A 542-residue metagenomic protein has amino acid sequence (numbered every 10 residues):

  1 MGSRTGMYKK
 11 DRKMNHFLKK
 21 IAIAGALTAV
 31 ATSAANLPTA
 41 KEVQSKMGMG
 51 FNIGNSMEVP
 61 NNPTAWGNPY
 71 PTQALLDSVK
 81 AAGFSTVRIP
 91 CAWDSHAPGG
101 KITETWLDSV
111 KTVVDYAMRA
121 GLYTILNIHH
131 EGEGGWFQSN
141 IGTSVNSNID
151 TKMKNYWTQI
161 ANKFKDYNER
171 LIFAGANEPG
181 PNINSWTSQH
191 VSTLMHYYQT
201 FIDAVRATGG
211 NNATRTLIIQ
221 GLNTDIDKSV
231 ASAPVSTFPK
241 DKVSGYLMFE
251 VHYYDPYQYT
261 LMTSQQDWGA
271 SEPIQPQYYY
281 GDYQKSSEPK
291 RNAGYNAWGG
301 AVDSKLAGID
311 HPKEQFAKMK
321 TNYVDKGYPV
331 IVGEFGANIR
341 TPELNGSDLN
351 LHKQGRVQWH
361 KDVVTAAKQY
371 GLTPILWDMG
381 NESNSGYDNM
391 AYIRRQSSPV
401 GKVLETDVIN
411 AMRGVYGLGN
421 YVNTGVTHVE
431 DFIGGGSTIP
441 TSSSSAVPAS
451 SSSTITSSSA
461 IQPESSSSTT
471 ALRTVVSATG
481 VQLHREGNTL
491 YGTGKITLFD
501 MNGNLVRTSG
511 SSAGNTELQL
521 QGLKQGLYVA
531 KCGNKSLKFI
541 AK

Functional and structural regions predicted by a protein language model:
G2-K13: Short, Lys/Arg-enriched N-terminal segments with co-localized hydrophobic residues within the first ~10-30 amino acids
T5-G6, I455-K542: C-terminal outer-membrane/trafficking sorting elements
R12-A22: Bacterial N-terminal signal peptides that target proteins for export
G25-A34: Hydrophobic h-region of N-terminal signal peptides that target proteins for export in Gram-negative bacteria
P38-T216, Q220-S232, S383, R395-Y416: Active-site mouth of glycoside hydrolases
M118, V324, V364, K368: Anion (oxyanion) recognition and catalysis
T151-A307, A317-A337, Q369-Y370: Active-site region of glycoside hydrolase catalytic domains
P342-I439: Aromatic-rich peripheral "rim/lid" segments of glycoside hydrolase catalytic domains that contact and position glycan
